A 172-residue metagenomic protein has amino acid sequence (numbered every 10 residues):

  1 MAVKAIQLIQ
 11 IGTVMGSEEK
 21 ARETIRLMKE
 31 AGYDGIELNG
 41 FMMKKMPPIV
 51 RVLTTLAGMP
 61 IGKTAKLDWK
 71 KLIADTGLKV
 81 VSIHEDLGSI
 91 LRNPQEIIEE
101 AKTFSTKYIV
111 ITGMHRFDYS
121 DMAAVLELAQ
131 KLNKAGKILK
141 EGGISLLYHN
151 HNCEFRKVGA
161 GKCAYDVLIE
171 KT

Functional and structural regions predicted by a protein language model:
M1-Y108: N-terminal pre-domain/capping segments
K79, H84-T172: Active-site acidic/histidine proton-transfer and metal-coordination neighborhood in alpha/beta enzyme cores
